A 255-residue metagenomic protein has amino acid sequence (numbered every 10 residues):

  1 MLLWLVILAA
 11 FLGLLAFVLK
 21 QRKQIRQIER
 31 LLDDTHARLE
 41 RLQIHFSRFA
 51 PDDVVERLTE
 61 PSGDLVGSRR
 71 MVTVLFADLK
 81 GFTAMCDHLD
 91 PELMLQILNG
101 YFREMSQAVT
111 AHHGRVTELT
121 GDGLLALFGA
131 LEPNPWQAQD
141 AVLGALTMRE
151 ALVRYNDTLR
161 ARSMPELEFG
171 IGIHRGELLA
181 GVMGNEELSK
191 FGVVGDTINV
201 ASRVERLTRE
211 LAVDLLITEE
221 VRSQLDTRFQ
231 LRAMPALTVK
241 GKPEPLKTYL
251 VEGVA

Functional and structural regions predicted by a protein language model:
L2-R69: Regulatory cytosolic signal-relay segments
K23-R26, P61-L143: Catalytic NTP-binding/metal-coordinating core of nucleotidyl cyclase/transferase enzymes
H36, N99-G114, A130-I171, D196-L207 (+1 more regions): Alpha-helical scaffold within the catalytic cores of cyclic-nucleotide enzymes
V54, L75, M94, Y101 (+7 more regions): Helical mechanochemical/support elements of P-loop NTPase systems and associated helical scaffolds
V74, L124, F169-R175, T248: A structural signal for short, well-ordered beta-strand segments
T120-G121, R160-G172, D214-E219: Acidic/histidine metal-binding catalytic segments
L127-Q137, I171-F191, T208-L211: Catalytic strand-loop-helix junctions within cyclic-nucleotide turnover domains
L178, A201, L207-A255: Cytosolic regulatory/linker segments at or just downstream of nucleotide-handling modules in signal-transduction
